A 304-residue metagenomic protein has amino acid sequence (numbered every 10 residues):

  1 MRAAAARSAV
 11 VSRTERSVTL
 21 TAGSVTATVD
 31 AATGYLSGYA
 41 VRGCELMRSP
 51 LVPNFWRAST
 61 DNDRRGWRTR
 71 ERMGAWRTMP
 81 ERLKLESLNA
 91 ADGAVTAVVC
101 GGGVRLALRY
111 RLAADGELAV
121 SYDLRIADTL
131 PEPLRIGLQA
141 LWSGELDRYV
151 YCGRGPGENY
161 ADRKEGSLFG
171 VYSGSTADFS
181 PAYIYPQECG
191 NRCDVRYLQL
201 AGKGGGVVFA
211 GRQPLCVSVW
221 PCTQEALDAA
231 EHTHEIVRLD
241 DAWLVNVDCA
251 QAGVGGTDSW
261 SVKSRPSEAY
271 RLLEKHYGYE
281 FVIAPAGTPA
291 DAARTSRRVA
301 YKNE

Functional and structural regions predicted by a protein language model:
R2-E304: Beta-strand/loop-rich accessory regions of lumenal/periplasmic or secreted enzymes, predominantly carbohydrate-active
